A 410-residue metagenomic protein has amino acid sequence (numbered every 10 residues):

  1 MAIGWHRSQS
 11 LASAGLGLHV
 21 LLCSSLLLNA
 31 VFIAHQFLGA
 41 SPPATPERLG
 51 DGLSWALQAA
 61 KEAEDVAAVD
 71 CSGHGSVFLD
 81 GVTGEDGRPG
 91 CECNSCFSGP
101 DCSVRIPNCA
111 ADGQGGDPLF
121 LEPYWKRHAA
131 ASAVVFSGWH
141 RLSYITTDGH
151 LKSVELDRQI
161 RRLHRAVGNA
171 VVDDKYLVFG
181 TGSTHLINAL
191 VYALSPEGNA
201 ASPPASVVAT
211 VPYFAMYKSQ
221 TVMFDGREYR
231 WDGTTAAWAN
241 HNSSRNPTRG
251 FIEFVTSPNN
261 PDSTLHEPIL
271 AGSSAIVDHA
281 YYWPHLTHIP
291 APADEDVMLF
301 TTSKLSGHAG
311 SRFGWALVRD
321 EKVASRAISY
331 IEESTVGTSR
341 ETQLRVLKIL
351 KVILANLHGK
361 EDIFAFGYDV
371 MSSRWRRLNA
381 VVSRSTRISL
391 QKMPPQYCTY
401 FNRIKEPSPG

Functional and structural regions predicted by a protein language model:
A2-P118: Conserved N-terminal segment of EGF-like repeats
L11-L38, E92, I106-G410: PLP-dependent class I/II
